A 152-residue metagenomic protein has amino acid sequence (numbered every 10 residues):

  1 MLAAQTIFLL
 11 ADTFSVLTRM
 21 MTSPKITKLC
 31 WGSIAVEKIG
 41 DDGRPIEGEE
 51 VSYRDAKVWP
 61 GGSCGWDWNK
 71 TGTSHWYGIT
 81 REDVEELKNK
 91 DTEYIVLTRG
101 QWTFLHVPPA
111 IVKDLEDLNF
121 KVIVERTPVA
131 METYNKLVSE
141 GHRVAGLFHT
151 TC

Functional and structural regions predicted by a protein language model:
M1-L9: N-terminal chloroplast transit peptides
L10-T71: N-terminal, charge-rich interaction modules
R54, R81-E86, K90, L97: A short, structured beta-strand/loop element
T71-E85: Glycine-rich, highly charged phosphate/nucleotide-binding loops
T92-F120: Mid-chain, well-packed structural core segment of small domains
L118-M131: Well-ordered alpha/beta subsegment
M131-E140: Conserved phosphate-binding catalytic cores of ATP/NTP-utilizing and phosphoryl-transfer enzymes
E140-C152: A polyampholytic, Gly/Pro-enriched intrinsically disordered region
